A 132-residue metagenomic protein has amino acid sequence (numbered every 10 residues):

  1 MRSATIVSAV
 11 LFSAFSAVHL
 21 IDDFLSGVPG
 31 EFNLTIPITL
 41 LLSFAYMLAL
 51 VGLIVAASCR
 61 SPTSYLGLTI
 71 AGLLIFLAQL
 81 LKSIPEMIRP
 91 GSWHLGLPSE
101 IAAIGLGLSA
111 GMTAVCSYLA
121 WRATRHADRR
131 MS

Functional and structural regions predicted by a protein language model:
M1-G30: N-terminal signal-anchor transmembrane alpha-helix
M1-L11, S61-G72: Interfacial segments of alpha-helical transmembrane regions
M1-R2, I6, P37-L40, T63 (+2 more regions): Structural motif marking the loop-to-transmembrane transition
R2-A4, V55, L106-M131: Membrane-water interface at the C-terminal end of transmembrane alpha helices
A14-V18, D23, T35-C59, I70-L73 (+2 more regions): Core segments of alpha-helical transmembrane spans in multipass integral membrane proteins
S16, L20-D23, S83, L119-R122: Short hydrophobic alpha-helical membrane-anchoring segments
G27-T35, Q79-I104: Interfacial non-cytosolic loop connecting adjacent transmembrane helices
L66-E86: Hydrophobic alpha-helical membrane segments
